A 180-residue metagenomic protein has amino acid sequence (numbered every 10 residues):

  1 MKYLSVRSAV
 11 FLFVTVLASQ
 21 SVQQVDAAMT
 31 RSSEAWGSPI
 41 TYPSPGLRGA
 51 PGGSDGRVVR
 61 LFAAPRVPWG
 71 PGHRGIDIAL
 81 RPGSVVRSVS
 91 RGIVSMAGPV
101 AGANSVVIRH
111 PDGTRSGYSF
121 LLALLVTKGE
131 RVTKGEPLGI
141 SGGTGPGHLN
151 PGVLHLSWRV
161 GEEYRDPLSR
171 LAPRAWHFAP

Functional and structural regions predicted by a protein language model:
K2-L4, T15-N104, T133-K134, G143 (+2 more regions): Surface-exposed, glycine-biased beta-strand/turn segments
A79, R109-P111, R159: A generic structural motif
R81-S84, L121, T127: A structural connector/turn signal
S84, D112-R115, E163-Y164: Short acidic/polar mixed-charge low-complexity motifs
V89-L125, H155: Zn2+-dependent peptidoglycan hydrolase active-site motif and core
A97, L124-E136, E162: Acidic, glycine-anchored pre-beta loop/turn
S141-H155: Active-site loop architecture of trypsin-fold serine endopeptidases
L154-E163: A short hydrophobic beta-strand segment most commonly corresponding to one strand of the jelly-roll/cupin
